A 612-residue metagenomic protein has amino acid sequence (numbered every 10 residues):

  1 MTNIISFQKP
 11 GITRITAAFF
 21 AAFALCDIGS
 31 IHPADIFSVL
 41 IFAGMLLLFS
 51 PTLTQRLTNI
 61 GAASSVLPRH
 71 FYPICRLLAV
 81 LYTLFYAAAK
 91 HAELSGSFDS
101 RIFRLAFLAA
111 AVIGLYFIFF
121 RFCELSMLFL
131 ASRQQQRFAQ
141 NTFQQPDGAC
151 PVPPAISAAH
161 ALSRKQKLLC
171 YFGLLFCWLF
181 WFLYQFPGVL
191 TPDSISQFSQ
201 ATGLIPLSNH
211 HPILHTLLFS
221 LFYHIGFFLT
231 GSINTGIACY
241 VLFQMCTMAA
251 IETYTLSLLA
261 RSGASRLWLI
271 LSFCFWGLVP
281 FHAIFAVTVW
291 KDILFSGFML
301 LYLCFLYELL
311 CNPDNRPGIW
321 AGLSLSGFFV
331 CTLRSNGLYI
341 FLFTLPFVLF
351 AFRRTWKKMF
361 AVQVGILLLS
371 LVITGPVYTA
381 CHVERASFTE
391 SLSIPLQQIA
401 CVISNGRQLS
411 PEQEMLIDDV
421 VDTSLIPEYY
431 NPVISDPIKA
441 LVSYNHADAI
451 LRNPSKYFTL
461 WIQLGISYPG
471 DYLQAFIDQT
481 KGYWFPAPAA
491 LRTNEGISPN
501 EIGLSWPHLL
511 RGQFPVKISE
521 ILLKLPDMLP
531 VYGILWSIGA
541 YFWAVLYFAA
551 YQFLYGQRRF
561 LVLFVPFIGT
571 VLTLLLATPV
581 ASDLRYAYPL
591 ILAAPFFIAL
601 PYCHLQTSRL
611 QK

Functional and structural regions predicted by a protein language model:
A21-A43, T235-C239, D478-F564: Membrane-interface anchor segments at the N-terminal boundary of transmembrane helices in multi-pass membrane enzymes
F117, C239-G263, L301: Transmembrane-helix motifs of polytopic, lipid-linked glycan transferases
F117, T202, F295-N312, G327 (+1 more regions): Specific aromatic-rich, kink-prone transmembrane helix
Q185-Q197, P206-F222, T230-T235: Extracytoplasmic catalytic/substrate-binding loops of multi-pass membrane glycan-assembly enzymes
P192, I284-L294, L333: Short acidic/glycine- and proline-prone juxtamembrane loop motifs at membrane-interface regions of multi-pass membrane
I213-L217, F228-T253: Loop-to-helix entry region of an early transmembrane alpha helix in multi-pass inner-membrane enzymes
I319-R334, L345-P346, I366-S370: Membrane-interface alpha helices of multi-pass inner-membrane proteins
H382-L510: Membrane-proximal stem/loop segments at transmembrane-domain junctions that anchor or position
